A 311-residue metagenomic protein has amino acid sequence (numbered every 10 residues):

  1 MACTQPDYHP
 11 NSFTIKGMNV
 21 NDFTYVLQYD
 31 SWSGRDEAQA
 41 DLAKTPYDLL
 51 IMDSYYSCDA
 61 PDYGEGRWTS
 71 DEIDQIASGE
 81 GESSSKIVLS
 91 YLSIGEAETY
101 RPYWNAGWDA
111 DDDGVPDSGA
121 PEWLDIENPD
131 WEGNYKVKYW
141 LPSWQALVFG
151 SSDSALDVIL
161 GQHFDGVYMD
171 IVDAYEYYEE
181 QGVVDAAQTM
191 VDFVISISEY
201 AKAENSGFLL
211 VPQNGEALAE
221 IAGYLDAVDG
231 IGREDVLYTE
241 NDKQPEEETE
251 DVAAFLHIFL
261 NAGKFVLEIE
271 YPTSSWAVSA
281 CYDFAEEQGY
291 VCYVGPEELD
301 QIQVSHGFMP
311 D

Functional and structural regions predicted by a protein language model:
M1-A2: C-terminal motif of bacterial Sec signal peptides marking the signal peptidase cleavage site
D7-D311: Glycan-processing catalytic domains of CAZymes
